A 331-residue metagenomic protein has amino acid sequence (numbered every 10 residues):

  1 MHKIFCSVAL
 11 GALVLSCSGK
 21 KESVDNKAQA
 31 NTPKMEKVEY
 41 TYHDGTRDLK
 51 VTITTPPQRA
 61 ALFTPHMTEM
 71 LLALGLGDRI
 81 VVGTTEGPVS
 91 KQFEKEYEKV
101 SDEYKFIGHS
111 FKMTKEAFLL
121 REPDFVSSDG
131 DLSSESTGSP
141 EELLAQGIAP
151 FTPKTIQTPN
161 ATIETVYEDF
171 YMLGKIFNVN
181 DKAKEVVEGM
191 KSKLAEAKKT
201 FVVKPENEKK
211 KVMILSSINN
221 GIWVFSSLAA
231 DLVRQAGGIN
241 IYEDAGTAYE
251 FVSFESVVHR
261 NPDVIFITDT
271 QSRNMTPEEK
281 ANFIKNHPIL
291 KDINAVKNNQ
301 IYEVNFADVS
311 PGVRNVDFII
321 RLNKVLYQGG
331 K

Functional and structural regions predicted by a protein language model:
M1-L15: Sec-dependent bacterial lipoprotein signal peptides
C17-M70, I176-M213, K324-K331: Bacterial Sec-exported substrate-binding components of ABC uptake systems
Y40, A161-N178, K182-K184, E188 (+1 more regions): Structured C-terminal subdomain patch of bacterial secreted/periplasmic proteins
D44-D48, Y104-E116, A245-F254: Short helix-initiation/N-cap motifs at beta->coil->alpha
L62-R121, F125-D131, I241: A short, structured surface patch at a secondary-structure boundary
P88, I222-E250: Alpha-helical, coiled-coil/dimerization segments enriched in small aliphatic residues
V89-S90, L132-G138, I148-M172, N207-L228: Extracytoplasmic ligand-binding site segments that recognize negatively charged/polar headgroups
T114-S128, F254-T270: Proline-aspartate-enriched helix->loop->beta-strand connector
